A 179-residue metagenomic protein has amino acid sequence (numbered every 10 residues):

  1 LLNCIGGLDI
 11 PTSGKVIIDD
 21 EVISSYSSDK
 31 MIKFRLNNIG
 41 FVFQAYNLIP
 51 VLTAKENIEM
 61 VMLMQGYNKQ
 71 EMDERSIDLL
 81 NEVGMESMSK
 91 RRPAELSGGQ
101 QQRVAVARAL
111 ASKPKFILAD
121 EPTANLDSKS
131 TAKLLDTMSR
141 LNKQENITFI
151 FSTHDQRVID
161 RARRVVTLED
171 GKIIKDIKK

Functional and structural regions predicted by a protein language model:
L1-R161, V165: ABC family nucleotide-binding domain
S24-S25, I177-K179: Short amphipathic beta-strand/extended segments with alternating polar/hydrophobic composition
V165-I177: H-loop (His-switch) and adjacent beta-strand-loop-beta switch element of ABC-type ATPase nucleotide-binding domains
